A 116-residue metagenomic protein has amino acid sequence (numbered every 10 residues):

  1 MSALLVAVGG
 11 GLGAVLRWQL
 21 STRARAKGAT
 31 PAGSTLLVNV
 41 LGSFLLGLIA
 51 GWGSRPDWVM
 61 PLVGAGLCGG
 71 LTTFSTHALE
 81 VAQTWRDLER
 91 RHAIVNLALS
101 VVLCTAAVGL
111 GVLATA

Functional and structural regions predicted by a protein language model:
M1-A116: Membrane-interface helix-loop junctions in multi-pass transporters/channels
